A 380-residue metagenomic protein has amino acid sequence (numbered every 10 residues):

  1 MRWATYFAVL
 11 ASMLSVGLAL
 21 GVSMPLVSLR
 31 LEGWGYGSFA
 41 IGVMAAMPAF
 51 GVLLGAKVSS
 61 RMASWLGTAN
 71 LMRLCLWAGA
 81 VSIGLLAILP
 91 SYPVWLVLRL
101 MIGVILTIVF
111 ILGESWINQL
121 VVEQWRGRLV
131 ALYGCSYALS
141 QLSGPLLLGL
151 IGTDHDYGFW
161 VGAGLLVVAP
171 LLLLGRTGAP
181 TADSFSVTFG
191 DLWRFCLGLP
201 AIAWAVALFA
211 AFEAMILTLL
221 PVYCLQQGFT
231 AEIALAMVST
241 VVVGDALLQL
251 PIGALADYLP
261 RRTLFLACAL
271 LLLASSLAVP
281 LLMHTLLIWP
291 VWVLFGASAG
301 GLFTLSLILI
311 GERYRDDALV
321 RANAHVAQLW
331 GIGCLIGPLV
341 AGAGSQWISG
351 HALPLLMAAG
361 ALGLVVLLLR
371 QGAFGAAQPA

Functional and structural regions predicted by a protein language model:
R2-A49, A214-Y223: Helix-loop boundary and gating motifs at the non-cytosolic
S38-F39, E123-Y133, A231-E232, Y314-V326: Loop-to-transmembrane helix entry/capping segments in MFS-fold secondary transporters and related SLC/MFSD carriers
G55-G67, G152, L248-P260, S345: Helix-to-loop junctions at the C-terminal end of transmembrane segments in multipass secondary transporters
N70-G84, T263-L277, A358: Structural signature of the two symmetry-related core transmembrane helices
P93-M101, L286-L294: Paired small-residue
I108-V121, G301-Y314: Intracellular juxtamembrane helix-capping segments at the cytosolic ends of symmetry-related transmembrane helices
F159-L174, P354-L369: Symmetry-related core transmembrane helices of the 12-TM Major Facilitator Superfamily/SLC fold
V320-Q346: A late C-terminal transmembrane helix in Major Facilitator Superfamily
